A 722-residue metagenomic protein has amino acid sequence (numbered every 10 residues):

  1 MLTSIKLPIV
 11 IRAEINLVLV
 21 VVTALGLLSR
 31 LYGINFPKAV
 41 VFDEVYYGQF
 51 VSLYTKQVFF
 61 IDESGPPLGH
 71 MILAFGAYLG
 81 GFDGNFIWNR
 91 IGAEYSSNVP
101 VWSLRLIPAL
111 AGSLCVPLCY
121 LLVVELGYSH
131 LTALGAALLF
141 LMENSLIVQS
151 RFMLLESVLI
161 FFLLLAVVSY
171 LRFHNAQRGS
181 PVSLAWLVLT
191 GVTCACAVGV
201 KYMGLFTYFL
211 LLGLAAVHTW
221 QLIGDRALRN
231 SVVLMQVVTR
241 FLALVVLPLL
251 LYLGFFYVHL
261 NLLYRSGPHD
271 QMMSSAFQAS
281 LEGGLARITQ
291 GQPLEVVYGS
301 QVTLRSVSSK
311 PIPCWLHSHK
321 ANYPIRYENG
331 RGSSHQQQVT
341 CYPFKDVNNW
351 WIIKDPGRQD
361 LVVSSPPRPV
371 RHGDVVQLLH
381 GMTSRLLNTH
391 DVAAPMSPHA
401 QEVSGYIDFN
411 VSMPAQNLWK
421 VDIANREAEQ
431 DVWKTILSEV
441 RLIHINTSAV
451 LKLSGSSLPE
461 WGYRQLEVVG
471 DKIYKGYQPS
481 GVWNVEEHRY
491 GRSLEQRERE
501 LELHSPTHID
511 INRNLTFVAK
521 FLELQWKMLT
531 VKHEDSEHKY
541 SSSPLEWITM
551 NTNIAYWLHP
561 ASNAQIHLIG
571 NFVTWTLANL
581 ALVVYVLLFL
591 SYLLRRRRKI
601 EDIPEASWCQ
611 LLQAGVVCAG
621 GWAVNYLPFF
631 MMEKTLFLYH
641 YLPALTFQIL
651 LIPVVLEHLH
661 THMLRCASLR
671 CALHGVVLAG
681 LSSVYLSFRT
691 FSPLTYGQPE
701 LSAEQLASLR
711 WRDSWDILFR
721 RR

Functional and structural regions predicted by a protein language model:
M1-T3, P8-I11, A176-R178, T219 (+8 more regions): Transmembrane helical bundles and short interhelical boundary loops of multi-pass, membrane-embedded
G26, A136-L141, V148, C194 (+1 more regions): Short helix- or helix-capping micro-motifs that position conserved polar/aromatic residues at function-defining sites
A39-F42, S145-L159, V200-M203: Short acidic/glycine- and proline-prone juxtamembrane loop motifs at membrane-interface regions of multi-pass membrane
F60-A109, A561-I566: Interfacial juxtamembrane loops and adjacent helix segments that form the catalytic/substrate-binding surfaces
W102, L106-G127, L165: Transmembrane-helix motifs of polytopic, lipid-linked glycan transferases
L126-G127, A166-A185, A197, A216-L222: Membrane-interface transmembrane helices that cradle and orient dolichyl/undecaprenyl
L189, M203-H218: Transmembrane-embedded, aromatic-rich helix segments that form part of the hydrophobic channel/pocket engaging
L260-T516: Lectin-like carbohydrate-binding module/patch detector with strong preference for beta-trefoil
